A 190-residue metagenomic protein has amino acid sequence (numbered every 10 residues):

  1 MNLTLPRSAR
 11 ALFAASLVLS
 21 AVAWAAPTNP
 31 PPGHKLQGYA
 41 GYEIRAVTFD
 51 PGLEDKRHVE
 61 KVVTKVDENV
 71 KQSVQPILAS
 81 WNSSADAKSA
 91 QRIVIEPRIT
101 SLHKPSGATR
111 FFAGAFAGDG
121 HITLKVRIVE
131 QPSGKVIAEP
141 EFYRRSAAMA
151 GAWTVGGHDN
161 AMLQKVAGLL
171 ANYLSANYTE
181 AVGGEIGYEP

Functional and structural regions predicted by a protein language model:
N2-F13: Bacterial N-terminal signal peptides that target proteins for export
L3, W24-Q72, P105, S175-P190: A structural "domain/chain start" motif
A11-A21: Bacterial N-terminal signal peptides
A26-H34, N82-A85, K135-P190: C-terminal/domain-edge helix-coil "capping" segments
P30, W81-V136, A147-G157: Surface-exposed short loop/turn segments
R45-V47, T100, F142-R145: Generic beta-structure capping elements
R57-Q72, F116-A117, W153-G168: Soluble non-cytosolic domains of exported or imported proteins
V70-S80: A short, N-terminal amphipathic alpha-helix
